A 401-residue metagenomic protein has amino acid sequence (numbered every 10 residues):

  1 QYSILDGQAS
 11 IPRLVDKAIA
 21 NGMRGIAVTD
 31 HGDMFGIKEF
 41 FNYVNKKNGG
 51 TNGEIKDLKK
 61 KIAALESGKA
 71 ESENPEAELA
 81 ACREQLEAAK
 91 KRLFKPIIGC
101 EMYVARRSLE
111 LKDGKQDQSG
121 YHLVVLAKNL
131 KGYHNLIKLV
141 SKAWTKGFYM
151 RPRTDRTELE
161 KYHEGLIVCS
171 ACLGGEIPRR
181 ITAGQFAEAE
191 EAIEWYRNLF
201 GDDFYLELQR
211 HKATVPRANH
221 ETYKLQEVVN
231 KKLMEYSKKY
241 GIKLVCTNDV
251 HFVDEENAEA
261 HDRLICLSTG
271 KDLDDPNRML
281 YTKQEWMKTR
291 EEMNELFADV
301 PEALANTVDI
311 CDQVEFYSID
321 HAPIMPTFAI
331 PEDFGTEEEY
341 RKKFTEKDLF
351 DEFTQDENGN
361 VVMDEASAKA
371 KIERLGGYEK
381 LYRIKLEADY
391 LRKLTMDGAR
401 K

Functional and structural regions predicted by a protein language model:
Q1-K401: Phosphodiester-processing cores and adjacent nucleic acid-binding clamps
